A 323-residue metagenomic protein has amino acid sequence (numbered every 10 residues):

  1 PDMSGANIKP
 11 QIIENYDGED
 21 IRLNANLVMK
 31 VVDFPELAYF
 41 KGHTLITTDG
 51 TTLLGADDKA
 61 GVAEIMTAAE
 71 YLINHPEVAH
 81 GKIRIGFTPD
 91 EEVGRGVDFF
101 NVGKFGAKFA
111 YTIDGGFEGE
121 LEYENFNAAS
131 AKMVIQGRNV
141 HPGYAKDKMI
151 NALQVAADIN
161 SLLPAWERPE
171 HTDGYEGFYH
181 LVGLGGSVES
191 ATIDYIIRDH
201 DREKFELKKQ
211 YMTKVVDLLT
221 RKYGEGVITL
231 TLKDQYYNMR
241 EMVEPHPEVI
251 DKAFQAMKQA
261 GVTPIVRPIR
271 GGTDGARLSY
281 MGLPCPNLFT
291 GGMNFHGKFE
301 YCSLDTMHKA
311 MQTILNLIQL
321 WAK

Functional and structural regions predicted by a protein language model:
P1, A6-N15, N74, D98-K108 (+1 more regions): A glycine- and small-aliphatic-rich helix-loop capping segment at beta-alpha/alpha-beta transitions that lines
P1-L45: Acidic/His- and Gly-rich active-site-bordering loop/insert found across diverse amide/peptide-bond hydrolases
A38-N125, W166-V182, G186, I193-H200 (+2 more regions): Acidic/histidine-rich catalytic neighborhood of metal-dependent amide-processing enzymes
Y39-T52, Q136-V140, A260, G292-H296: Glycine/charged-rich beta-loop-alpha catalytic/anionic-binding loops adjacent to active sites
T52-A63, K146-Q154, Y301-H308: Short, conserved micro-motifs enriched in small and acidic residues
R84-G86, S130-V134, T192-D194, T229-T231: Beta-strand secondary-structure signal
A110-A145, M149-V155: Phosphate/diphosphate-binding glycine-rich loops and adjacent basic-rich segments that engage nucleotide
A152-K323: Metal-dependent amide/peptide-bond hydrolase catalytic core, centered on the "pita-bread" metallohydrolase fold
